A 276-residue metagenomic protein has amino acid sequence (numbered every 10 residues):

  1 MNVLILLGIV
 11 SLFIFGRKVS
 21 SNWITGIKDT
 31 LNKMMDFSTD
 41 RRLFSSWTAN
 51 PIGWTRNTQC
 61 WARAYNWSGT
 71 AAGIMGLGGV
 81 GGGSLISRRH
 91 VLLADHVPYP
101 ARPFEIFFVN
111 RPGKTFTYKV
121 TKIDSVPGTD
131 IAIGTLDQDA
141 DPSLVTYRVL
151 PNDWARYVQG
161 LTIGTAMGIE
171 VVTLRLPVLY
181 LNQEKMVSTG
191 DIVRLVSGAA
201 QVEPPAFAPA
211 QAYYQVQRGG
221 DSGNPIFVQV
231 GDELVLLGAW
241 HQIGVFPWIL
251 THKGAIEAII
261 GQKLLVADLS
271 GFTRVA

Functional and structural regions predicted by a protein language model:
M1-F15: Single-pass alpha-helical membrane anchors
F13-I52, L85-V97, I192-Q211, Q215-A276: C-terminal subregion of chymotrypsin/trypsin-like serine protease catalytic domains
L31, Y99-I163, Q183-I192: Conserved catalytic-core segment of clan PA serine endopeptidases
P51, L85, V91, A132-L136 (+3 more regions): A structural motif
Q59-A94, P127, G223: A conserved glycine-rich beta-strand in the N-terminal activation segment of trypsin-fold
S87, R102, G128-A132, V172-R175 (+3 more regions): Residues that flank catalytic or metal-binding motifs in active/ligand-binding sites
H90-P100, A140, L174-L176, Y180: A short alpha-helix/helix-coil micro-patch that ends at or immediately precedes a cysteine
T162-P209, Q217-R218: Flexible, gly/ser-rich surface segments that form the specificity/activation loops bordering the active-site cleft
